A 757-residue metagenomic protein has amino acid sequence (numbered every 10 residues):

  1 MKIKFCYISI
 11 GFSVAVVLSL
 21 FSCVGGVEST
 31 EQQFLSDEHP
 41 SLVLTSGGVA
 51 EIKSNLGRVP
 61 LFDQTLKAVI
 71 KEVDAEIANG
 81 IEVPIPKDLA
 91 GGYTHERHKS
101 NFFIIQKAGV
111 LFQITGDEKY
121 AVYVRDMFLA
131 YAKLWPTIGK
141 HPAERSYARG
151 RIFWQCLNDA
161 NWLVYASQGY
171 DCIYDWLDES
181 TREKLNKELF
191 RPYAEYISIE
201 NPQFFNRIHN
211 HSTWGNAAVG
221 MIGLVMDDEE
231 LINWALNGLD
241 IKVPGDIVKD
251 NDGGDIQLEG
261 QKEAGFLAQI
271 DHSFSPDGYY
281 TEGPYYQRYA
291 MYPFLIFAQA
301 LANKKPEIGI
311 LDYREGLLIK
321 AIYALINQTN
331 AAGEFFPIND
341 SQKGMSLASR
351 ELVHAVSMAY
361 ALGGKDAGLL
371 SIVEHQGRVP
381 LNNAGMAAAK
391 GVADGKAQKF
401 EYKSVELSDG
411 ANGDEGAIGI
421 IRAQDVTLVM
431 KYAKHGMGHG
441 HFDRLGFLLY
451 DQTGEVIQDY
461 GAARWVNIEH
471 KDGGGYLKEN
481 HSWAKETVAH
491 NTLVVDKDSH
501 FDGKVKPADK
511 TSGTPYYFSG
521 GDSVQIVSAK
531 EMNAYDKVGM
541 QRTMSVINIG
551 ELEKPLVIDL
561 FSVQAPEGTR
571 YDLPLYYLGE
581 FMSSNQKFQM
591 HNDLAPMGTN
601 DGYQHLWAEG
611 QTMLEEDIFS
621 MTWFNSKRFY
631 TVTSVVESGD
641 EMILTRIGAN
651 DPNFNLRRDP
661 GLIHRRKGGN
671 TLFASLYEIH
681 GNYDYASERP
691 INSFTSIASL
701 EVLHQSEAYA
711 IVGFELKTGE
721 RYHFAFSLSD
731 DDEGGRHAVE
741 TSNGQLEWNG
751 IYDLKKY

Functional and structural regions predicted by a protein language model:
M1-G11: Bacterial N-terminal signal peptides that target proteins for export
V14, L18-Q33: Bacterial Sec-dependent signal peptides at the C-terminal "C-region" and cleavage site
S41, G47, I52-L56, F62-I70 (+3 more regions): Aromatic-lined, polymer-binding surfaces characteristic of secreted/periplasmic polysaccharide-degrading enzymes
G309-G385: C-terminal, helix-dominated tail/subdomain
L370-M597, G669, I679-N682: Catalytic and substrate-binding regions of extracellular carbohydrate-active enzymes, especially polysaccharide lyases
L575, T622, R628-A649, T671-Y683: Short, hydrophobic/aromatic-enriched beta-strand segments in well-ordered soluble domains
L575-S638: Polysaccharide-binding surfaces and accessory modules of carbohydrate-active proteins
L662-L672, Y677-Y757: Non-catalytic terminal regions with compositionally biased, polar/charged low complexity
